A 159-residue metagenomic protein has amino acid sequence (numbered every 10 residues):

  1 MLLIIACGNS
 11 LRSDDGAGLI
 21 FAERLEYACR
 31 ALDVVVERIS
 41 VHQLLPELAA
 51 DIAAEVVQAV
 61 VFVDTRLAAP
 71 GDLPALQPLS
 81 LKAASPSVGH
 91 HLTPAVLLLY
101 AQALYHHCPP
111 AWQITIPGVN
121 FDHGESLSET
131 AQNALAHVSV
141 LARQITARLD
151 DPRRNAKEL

Functional and structural regions predicted by a protein language model:
M1-I116, E125-H137, R143-P152, A156-L159: N-terminal catalytic or cofactor-binding beta/alpha core of small enzyme domains
G118-N120: Short, internal active-site loops enriched in acidic
